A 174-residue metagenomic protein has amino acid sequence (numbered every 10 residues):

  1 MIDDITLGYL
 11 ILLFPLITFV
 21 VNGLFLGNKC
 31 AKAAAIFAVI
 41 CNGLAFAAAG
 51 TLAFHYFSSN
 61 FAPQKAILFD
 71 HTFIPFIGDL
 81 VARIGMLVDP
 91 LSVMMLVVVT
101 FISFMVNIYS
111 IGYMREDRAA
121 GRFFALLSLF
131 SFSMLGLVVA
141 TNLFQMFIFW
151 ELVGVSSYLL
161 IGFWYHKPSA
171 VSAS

Functional and structural regions predicted by a protein language model:
M1-Y9, F25-A125: Transmembrane helix-loop-helix hairpins at membrane boundaries of multipass inner-membrane proteins
Y9-T18: The first (N-terminal) embedded transmembrane alpha-helix
L10, I84-G85, L137, M146: Residue-level marker of motif borders
L13, I40-G43, F101, L129 (+1 more regions): Hydrophobic residues within alpha-helical transmembrane segments of multi-pass solute transporters/permease subunits
P15, F37, D89, N142 (+1 more regions): Divalent metal-coordination and catalytic microenvironments
I17-V21, M105-Y109, L152-W164: Juxtamembrane interface elements at the cytosolic ends of transmembrane helices in multi-pass membrane proteins
C30, F123-S174: Alpha-helical multi-pass transmembrane bundles of energy-transducing inner-membrane proteins
